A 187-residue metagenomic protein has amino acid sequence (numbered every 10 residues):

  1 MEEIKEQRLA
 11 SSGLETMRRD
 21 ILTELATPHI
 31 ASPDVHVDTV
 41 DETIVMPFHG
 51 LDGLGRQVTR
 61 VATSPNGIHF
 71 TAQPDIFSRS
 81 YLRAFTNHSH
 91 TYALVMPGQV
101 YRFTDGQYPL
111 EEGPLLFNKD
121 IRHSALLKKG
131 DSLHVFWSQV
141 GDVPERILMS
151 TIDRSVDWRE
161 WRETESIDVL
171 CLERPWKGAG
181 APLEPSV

Functional and structural regions predicted by a protein language model:
M1-V187: Beta-rich carbohydrate-recognition and catalytic domains
